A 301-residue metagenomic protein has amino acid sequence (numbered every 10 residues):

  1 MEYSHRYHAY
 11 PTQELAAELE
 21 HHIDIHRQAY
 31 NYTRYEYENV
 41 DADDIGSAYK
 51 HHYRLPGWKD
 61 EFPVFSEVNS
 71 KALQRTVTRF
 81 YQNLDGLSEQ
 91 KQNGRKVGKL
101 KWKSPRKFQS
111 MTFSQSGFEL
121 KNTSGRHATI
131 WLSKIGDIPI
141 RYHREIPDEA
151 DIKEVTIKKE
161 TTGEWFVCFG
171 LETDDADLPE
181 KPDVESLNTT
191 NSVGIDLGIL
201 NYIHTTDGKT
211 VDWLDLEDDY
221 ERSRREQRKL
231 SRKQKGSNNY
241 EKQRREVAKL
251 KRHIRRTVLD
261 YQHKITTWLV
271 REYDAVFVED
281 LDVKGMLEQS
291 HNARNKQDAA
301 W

Functional and structural regions predicted by a protein language model:
M1-L73: Gly/serine-rich nucleotide phosphate-binding loop at the start of the catalytic core of nucleotide/ADP-ribose-handling
Y3, A17, G163-W301: Positively charged, helix-rich recognition surfaces that bind polyanionic ligands
H5-A9, I138-R144, V211-L214: Generic detection of short hydrophobic beta-strand segments and adjacent strand-loop junctions
H8, R79, F166-C168: Beta-strand secondary-structure signal
A17-D24, Q28-Y35, T78-D85, H263 (+2 more regions): A broad, structural surface signal
Y30, R34-Y37, D41, L84 (+2 more regions): A generic secondary-structure signal for well-formed alpha-helical elements
Y35, I45-G46, K91-W102, S237-R245 (+2 more regions): Short coil/turn segments at secondary-structure boundaries
Y49-E160, D298-W301: Acidic carboxylate diad motif detector
